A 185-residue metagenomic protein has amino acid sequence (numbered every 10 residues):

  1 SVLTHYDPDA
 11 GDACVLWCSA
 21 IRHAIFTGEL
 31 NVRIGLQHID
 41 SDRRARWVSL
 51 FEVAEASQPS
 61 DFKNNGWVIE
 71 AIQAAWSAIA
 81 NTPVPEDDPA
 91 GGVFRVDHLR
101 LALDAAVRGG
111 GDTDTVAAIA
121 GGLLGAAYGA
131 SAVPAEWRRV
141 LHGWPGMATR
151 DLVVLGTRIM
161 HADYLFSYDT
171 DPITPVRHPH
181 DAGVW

Functional and structural regions predicted by a protein language model:
S1-H5, A13-R22, A74-V176, G183: Catalytic phosphate/nucleotide-handling subdomain of diverse soluble enzymes
S1-P8, A24-I34: Inter-helical turn/loop segments and adjacent helix faces that build the functional surface of alpha-helical bundle
Y6-A10, S60-N65, D112: Solvent-exposed loop and edge beta-strand segments that line ligand/cofactor-binding and catalytic clefts
E29-F62: Small-residue-rich helix-loop
I39-R43, P175-W185: Amphipathic alpha-helical surface "interface" segments used for docking/oligomerization or membrane association within
